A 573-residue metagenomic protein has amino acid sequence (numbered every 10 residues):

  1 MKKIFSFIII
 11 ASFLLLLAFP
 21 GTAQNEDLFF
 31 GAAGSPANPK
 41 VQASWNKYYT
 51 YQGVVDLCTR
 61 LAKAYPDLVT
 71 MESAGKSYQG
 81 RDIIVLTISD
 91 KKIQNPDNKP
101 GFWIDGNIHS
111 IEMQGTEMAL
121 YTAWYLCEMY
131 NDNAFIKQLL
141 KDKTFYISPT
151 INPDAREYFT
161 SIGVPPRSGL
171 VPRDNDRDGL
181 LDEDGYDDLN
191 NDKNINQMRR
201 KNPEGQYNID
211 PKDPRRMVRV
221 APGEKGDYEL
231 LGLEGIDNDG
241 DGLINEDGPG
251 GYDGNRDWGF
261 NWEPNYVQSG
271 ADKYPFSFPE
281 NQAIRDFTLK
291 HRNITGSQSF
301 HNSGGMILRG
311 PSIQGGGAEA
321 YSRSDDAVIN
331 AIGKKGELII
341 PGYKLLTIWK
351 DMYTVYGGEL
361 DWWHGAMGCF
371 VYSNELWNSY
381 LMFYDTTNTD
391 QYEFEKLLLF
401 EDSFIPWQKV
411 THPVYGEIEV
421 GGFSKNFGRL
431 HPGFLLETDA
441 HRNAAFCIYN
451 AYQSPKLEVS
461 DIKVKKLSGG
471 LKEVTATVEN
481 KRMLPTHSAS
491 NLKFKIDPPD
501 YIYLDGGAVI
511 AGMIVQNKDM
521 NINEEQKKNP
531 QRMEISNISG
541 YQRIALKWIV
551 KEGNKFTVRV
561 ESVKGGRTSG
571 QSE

Functional and structural regions predicted by a protein language model:
M1-I9: Bacterial N-terminal signal peptides that target proteins for export
I8-L17: Bacterial N-terminal signal peptides
A18-N25: Boundary at the C-terminal end of the N-terminal hydrophobic targeting segment
N25-A33, T144-Y266, D361-H364, L376: Surface-exposed loop and adjacent secondary-structure segments within mature catalytic domains
E26-D82: Short glycine- and acidic-rich boundary segments immediately preceding or forming the N-terminal edge of structured
D82, E117, Y146-S148, D154 (+9 more regions): Metallocarboxypeptidase
G115-S161: Short helix-loop-beta-strand segments that form the rim/entrance of peptidase-like active sites
E479-E573: C-terminal beta-sandwich/jelly-roll accessory domains of carbohydrate-active enzymes
